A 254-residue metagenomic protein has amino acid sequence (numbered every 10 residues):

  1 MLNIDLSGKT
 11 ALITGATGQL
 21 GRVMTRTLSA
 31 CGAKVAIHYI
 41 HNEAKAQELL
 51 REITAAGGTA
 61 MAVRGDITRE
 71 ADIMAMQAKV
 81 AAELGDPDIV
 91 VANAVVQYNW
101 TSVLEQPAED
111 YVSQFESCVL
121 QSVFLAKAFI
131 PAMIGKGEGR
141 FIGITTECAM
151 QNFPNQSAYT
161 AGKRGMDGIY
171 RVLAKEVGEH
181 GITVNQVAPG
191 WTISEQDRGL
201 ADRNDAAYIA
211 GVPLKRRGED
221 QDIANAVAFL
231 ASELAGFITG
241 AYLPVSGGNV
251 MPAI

Functional and structural regions predicted by a protein language model:
L2, Q151, A228, T239-I254: Short C-terminal tail/terminal secondary-structure segment of NAD(P)H-dependent dehydrogenase/reductase domains
T10, T17-G18: Conserved glycine-rich cofactor-binding loop
M74, V96-V112, G135, N155-A158 (+1 more regions): Conserved mid-core segment of classical short-chain dehydrogenase/reductases
G85, G178, T183, I238-G240: Short, small/polar-rich loop/turn modules that mediate ligand/substrate recognition or access, typified
L104-V123, E138, I142, M166 (+2 more regions): Catalytic Tyr-X3-Lys loop
A126, G162, Y170: Active-site helix of classical SDR
P131, K175-E176, G236: Alpha-helical segment proximal to the catalytic Tyr-Lys
T146: Residue(s) in the substrate-gating loop at a strand-loop-helix junction that position the organic substrate next
